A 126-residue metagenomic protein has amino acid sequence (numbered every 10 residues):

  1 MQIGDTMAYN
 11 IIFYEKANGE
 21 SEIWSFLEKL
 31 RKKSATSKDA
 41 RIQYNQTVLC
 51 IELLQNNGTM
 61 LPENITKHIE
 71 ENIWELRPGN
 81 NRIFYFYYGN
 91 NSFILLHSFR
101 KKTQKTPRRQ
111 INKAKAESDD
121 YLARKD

Functional and structural regions predicted by a protein language model:
M1-N80, S92, R100-D126: Basic, Lys/Arg-enriched alpha-helical interface segments
F86-L95: Active-site beta-strand-loop-beta-strand hairpin of nuclease catalytic cores that positions key catalytic residues
